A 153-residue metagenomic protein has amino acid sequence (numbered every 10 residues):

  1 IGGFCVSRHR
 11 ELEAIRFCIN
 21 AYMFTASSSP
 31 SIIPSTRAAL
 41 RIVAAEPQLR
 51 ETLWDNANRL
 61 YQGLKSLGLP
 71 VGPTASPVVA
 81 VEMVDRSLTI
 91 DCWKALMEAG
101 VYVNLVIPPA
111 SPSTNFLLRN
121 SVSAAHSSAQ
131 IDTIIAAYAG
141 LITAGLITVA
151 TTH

Functional and structural regions predicted by a protein language model:
I1-A75: Active-site C-terminal subdomain of aminotransferase-like
P34, E51, S87, A129-D132: A generic "alpha-helical surface" signal
E51-G100, A110, T114-N115, V122-A124: Conserved PLP-binding catalytic core of the aspartate aminotransferase-like
E98-A99, A110-H153: PLP-dependent enzyme catalytic core of the Aspartate aminotransferase-like
V106-I107: Cytosolic Rossmann-like ligand/nucleotide-binding regulatory domains
